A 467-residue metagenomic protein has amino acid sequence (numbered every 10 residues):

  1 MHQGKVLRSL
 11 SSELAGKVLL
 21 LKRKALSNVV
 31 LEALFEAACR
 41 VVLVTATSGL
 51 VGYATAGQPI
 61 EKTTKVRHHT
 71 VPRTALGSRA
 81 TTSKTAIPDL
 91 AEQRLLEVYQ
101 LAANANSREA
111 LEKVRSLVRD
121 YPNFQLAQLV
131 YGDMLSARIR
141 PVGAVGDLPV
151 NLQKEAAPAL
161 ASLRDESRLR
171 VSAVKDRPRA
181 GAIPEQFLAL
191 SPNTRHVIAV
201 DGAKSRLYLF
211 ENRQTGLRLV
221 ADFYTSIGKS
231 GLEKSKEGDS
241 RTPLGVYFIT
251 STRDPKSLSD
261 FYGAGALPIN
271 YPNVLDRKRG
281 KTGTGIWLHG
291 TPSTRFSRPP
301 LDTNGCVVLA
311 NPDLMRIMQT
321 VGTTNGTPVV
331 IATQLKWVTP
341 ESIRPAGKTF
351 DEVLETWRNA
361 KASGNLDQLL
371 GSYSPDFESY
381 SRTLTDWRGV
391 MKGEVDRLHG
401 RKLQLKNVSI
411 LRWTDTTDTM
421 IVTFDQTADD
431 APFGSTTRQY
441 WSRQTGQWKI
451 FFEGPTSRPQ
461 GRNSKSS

Functional and structural regions predicted by a protein language model:
I87-S116, D120, T356-N359: Alpha-helical segment of the N-proximal tetratricopeptide repeat
R94, V98, A346-G364, S372: Short, aromatic-enriched amphipathic alpha-helices that serve as compact interaction elements
K175-I286, P292-S297, T436-R438: Gly/Pro-biased beta-strand-loop elements
R253-E355: Exported/periplasmic cell-wall-interacting domains
V390-R438: Surface-exposed, charged secondary-structure patches
G434-S467: Short beta-strand edge/turn micro-motifs at domain boundaries
